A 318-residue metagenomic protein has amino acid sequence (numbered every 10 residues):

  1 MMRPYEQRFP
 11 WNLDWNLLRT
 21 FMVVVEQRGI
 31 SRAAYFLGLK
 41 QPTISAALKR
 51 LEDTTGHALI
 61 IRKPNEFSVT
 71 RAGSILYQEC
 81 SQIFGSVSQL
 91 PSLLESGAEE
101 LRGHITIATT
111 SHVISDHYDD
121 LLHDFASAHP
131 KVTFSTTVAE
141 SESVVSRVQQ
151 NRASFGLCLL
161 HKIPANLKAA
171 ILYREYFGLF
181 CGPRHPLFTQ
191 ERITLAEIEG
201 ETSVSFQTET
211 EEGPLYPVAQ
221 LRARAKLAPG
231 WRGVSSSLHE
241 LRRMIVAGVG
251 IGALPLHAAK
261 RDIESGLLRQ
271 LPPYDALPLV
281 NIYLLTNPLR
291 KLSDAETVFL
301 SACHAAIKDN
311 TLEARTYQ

Functional and structural regions predicted by a protein language model:
M22-K40: Short helix-boundary/capping micro-motifs
E52-R71: A short LG(V/I)-centered, amphipathic sequence patch enriched for acidic residue(s) preceding the LG motif
T54-T55, L76-A98, C303, N310-E313: Alpha-helical linker/hinge and terminal dimerization helices associated with HTH transcriptional regulators
R102-A165, Q318: Central regulatory/effector-binding core of bacterial HTH transcription factors
H117, R269-E313, Y317: A late-sequence structural motif
E140-V145, Q149-A153, C158-L159, E209 (+1 more regions): Hydrophobic hinge/microswitch elements
K168-V204: Flexible hinge/capping segments at coil-to-helix
E201-K226, L292-D294, L300, N310-Y317: Secondary-structure junction motif
